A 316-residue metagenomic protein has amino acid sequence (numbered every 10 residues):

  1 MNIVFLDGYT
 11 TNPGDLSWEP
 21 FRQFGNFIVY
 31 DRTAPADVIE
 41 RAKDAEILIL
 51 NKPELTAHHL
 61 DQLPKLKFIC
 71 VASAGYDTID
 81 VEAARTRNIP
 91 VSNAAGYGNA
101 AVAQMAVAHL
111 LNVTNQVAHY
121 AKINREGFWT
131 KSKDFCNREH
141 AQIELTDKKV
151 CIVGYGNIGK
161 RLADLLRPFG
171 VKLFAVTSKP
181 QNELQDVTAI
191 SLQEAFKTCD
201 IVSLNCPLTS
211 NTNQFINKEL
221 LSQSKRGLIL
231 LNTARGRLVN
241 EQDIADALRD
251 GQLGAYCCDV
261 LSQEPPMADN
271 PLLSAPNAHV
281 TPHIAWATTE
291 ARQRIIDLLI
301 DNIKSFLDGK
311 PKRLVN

Functional and structural regions predicted by a protein language model:
M1-A45, F174: N-terminal glycine-/charge-rich "phosphate-binding" loop or analogous flexible N-terminal tail
L6-D7, I152-G154: Conserved N-terminal Rossmann-fold NAD(P)-binding element of oxidoreductases
D31, A72-S73, I89-A100: Short beta->alpha connector loops at strand-helix junctions that form conserved, small/polar/Pro-enriched
L55-L60, K172, K179-P271: Rossmann-like adenosine-cofactor binding region
R87, A95-K149, R161: Phosphate-binding beta-alpha-beta segment of Rossmann-like dinucleotide-binding domains, i.e., the NAD(P)
V91, G227-N316: Rossmann-like dinucleotide-binding domain for NAD(H)/NADP(H)
I158: Hydrophobic/small residue at the entry helix of a nucleotide-binding pocket
